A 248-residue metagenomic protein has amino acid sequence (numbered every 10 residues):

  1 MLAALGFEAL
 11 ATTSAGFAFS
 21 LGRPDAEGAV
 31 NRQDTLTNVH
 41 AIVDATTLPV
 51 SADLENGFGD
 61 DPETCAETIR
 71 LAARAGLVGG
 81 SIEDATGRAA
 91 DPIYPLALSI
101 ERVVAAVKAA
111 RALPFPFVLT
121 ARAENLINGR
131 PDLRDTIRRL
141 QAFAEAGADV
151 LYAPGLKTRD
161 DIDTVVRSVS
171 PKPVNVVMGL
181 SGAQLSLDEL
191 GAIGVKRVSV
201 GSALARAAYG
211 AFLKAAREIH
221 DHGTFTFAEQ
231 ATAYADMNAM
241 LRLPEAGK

Functional and structural regions predicted by a protein language model:
M1-V176, L180-V200, A207-Y209, L213-K214 (+1 more regions): Alpha/beta enzyme core
S202-K248: Extended, intrinsically disordered, low-complexity segments
